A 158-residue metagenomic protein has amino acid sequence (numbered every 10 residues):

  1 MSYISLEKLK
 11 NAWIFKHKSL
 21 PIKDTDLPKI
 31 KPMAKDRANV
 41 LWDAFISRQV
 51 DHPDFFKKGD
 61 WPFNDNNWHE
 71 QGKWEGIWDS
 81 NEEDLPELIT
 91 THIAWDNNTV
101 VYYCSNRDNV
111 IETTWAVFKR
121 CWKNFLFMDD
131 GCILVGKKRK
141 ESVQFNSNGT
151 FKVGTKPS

Functional and structural regions predicted by a protein language model:
M1-T150, T155-S158: Structured alpha/beta or helical-core interaction and ligand-binding surfaces enriched in interleaved
